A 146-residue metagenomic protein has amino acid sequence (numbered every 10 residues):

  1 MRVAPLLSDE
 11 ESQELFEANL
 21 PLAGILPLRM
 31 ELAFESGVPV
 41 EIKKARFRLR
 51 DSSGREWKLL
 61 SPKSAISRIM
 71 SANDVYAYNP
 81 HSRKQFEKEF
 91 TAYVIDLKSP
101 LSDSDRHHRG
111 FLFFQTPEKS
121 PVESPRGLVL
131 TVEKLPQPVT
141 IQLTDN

Functional and structural regions predicted by a protein language model:
M1-N146: Conserved functional micro-motifs across diverse proteins
